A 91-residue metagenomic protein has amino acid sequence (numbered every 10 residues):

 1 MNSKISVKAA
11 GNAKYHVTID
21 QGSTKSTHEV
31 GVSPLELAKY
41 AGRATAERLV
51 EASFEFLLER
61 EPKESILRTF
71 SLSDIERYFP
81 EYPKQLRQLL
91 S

Functional and structural regions predicted by a protein language model:
M1-Y40, A44, L72-S91: N-terminal intrinsically disordered, cationic/polar leader segments that include organellar targeting peptides
G31-K63: Acidic, aromatic-enriched beta-alpha/helix-loop junctions
E61-S65, R87-L90: Residue-level signal for secondary-structure boundary elements
R68: Metal- or metallocofactor-binding catalytic centers and their adjacent structured scaffolds across diverse enzyme
